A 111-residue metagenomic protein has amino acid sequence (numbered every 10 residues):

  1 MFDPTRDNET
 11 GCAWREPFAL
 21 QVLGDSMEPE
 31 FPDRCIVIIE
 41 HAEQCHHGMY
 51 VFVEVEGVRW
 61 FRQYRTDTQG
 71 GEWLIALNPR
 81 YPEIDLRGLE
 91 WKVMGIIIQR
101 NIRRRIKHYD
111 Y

Functional and structural regions predicted by a protein language model:
M1-N8, P79, I106: Extended boundary segments
A13-Y111: Acidic/glycine-rich C-terminal interaction modules and beta/coil loop segments that lie outside canonical DNA-binding
